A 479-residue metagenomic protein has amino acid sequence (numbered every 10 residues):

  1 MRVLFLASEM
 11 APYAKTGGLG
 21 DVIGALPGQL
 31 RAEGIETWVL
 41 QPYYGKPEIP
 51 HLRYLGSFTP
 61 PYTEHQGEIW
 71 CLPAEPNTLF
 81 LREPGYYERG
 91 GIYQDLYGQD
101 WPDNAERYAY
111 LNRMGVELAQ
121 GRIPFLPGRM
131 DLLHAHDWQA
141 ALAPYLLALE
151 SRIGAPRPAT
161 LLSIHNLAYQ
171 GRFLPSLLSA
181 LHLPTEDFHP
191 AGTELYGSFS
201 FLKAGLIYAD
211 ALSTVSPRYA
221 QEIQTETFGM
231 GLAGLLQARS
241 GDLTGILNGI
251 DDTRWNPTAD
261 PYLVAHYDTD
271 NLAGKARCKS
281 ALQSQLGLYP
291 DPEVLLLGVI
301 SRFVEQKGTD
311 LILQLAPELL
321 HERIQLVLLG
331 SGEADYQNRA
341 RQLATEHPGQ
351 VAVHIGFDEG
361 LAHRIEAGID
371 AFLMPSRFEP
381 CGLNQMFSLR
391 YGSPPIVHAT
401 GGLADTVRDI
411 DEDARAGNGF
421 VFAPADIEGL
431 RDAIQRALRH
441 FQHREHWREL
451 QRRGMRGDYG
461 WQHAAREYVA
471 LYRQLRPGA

Functional and structural regions predicted by a protein language model:
M1-A479: Catalytic cores of nucleotide-sugar-dependent glycosyltransferases that transfer UDP/GDP/TDP-activated
